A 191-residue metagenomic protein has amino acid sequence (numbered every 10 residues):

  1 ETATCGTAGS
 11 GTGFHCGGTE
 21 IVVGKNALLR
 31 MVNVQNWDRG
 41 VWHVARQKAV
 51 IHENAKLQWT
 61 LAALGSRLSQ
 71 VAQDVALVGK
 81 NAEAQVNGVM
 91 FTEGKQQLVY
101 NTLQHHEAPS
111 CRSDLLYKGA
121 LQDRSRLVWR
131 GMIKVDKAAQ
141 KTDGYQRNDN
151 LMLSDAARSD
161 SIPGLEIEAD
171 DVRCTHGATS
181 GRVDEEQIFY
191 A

Functional and structural regions predicted by a protein language model:
E1-F189: Conserved beta-strand/loop scaffold segments within soluble protein domains that form the structured core and edges
